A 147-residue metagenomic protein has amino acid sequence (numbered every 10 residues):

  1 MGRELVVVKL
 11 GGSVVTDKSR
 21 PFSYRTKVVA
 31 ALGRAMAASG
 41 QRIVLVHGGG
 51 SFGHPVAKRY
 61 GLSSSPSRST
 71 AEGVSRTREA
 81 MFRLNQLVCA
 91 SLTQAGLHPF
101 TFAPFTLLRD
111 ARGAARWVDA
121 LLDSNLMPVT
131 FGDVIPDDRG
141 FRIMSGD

Functional and structural regions predicted by a protein language model:
M1-V44: N-terminal glycine-/serine-/threonine-rich phosphate-binding loop
V7-G11, V46-H47, F102-A103, V129-F131: Short beta-strand segments
V14-T16, G50-H54, L107-R109, I135-D137: Short, active-site-adjacent cap segments at secondary-structure transitions
P21, G50-P66: Glycine-rich loop at the start of a catalytic domain that most often binds anionic cofactors/ligands
F22, T77-E79, G140: A generic secondary-structure micro-motif detector that highlights 1-2 residue hydrophobic/ambivalent hotspots embedded
F22-A30, R112-W117, I143-D147: Charged helix-capping and loop-helix junction motifs
G33-S39, G50, R68, E72-R76: A contiguous, well-ordered beta/alpha segment that forms the leading edge of an enzyme domain
R59-I135: Ligand-binding beta-strand-loop-alpha-helix segment within the catalytic cores of soluble metabolic enzymes
